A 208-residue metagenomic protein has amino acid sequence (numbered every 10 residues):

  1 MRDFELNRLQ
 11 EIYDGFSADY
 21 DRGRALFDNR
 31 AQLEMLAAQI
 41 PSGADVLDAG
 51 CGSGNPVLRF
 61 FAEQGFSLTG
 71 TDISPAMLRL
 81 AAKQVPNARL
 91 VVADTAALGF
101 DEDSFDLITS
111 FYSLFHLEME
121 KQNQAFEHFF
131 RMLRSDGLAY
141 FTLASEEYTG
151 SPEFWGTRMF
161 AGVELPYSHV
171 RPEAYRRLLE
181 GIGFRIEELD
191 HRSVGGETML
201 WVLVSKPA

Functional and structural regions predicted by a protein language model:
M1-S42, E147, S193: Conserved class I S-adenosyl-L-methionine
D45, D136-L138: Short glycine-centered segments of the SAM/dcSAM-binding site in methyltransferase folds
L47-A49, S53-A97: Class I SAM-dependent methyltransferase SAM/SAH-binding core
T109-S110: A conserved beta-strand element that flanks and buttresses the S-adenosyl-L-methionine
N123-S135: A short glycine-rich, Lys/Arg-flanked "PGG" loop and its adjoining helix->strand segment in the class I
Y140-P166: Conserved class I S-adenosyl-L-methionine
Y167-I182: Short alpha-helix
H191-A208: Core SAM-dependent methyltransferase catalytic element
